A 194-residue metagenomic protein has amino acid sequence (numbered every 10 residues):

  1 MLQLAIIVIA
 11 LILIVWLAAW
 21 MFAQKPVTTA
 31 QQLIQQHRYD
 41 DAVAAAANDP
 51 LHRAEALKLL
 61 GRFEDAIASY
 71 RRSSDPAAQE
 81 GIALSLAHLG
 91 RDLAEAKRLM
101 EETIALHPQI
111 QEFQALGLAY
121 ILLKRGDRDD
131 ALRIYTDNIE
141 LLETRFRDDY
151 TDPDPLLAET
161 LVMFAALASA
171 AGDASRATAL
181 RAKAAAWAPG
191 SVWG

Functional and structural regions predicted by a protein language model:
A23-G61: Alpha-helical segment of the N-proximal tetratricopeptide repeat
Q24, N48-L51, A77, G81 (+4 more regions): Start-of-helix register in tetratricopeptide repeats
V27, Y39, F63, D92-L93 (+2 more regions): TPR-repeat structural position
T28, H52, A56-L59, G81 (+3 more regions): "A position-specific structural signal for the A-helix of alpha-solenoid helical repeats
Q36, L60, L89-G90, R125 (+1 more regions): Structural motif corresponding to the intra-repeat A-B loop/turn of tetratricopeptide repeats
R71, I104-Q111, E143-D154: Flexible helix-coil transition and linker loops at the boundaries of alpha-helical arrays
